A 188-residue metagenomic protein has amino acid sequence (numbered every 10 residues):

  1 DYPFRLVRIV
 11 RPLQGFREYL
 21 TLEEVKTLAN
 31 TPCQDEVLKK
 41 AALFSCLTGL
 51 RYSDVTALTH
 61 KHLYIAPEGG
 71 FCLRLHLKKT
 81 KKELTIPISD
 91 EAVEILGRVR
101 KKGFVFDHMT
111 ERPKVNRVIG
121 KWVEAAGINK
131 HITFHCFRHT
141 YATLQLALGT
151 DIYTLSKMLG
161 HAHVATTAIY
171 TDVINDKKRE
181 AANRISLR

Functional and structural regions predicted by a protein language model:
Y2-Y52, T56: Basic, Lys/Arg- and aromatic-enriched nucleic-acid-binding interface segment
V25, V37-K39, R112, N116 (+1 more regions): Short, leucine-enriched amphipathic alpha-helices that occur as contiguous helical runs
T27, L84-P87, R98, D172-R188: DNA/chromatin major-groove-contacting recognition/catalytic segments
L43, L47, D54, V118-K121 (+3 more regions): C-terminal catalytic core of tyrosine-transesterase DNA break-rejoin enzymes
L77-K81, L159, H163-R184: Catalytic-site neighborhood detector that most strongly recognizes the C-terminal catalytic loop/helix of tyrosine
K78-K121: C-terminal catalytic core of Y-nucleophile DNA break-rejoin enzymes
F134-H135: Catalytic tyrosine of NAD(P)H-dependent dehydrogenase/reductases that use a Tyr as the general acid/base
